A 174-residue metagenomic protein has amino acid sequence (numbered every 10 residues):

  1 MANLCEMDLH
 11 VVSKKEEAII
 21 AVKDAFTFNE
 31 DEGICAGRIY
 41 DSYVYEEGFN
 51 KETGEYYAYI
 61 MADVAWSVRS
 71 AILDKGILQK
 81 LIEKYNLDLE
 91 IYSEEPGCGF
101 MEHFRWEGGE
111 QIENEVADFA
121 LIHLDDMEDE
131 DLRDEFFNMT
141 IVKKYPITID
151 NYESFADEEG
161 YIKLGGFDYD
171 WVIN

Functional and structural regions predicted by a protein language model:
M1-T27, I173-N174: Short, extreme N-terminal segment that most often corresponds to the first beta-strand
K23-E30, T140-I141, A156: Generic secondary-structure transition motif, activating predominantly at the C-termini of alpha-helices
G33: Pyridoxal 5′-phosphate
A36-N174: Charged interaction segments
